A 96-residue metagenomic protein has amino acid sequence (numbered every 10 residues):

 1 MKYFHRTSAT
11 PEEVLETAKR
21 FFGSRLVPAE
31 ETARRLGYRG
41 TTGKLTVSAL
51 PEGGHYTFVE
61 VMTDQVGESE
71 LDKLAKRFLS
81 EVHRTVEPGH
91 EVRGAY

Functional and structural regions predicted by a protein language model:
M1-P28: Terminal, regulation- and interaction-focused segments at domain boundaries
K2, R35, V59-M62: Conserved short-loop catalytic and cofactor-binding motifs
A9, E13, E30, T46 (+1 more regions): Residues in flexible loops and secondary-structure boundaries
T17-A18, R34, V92: A general marker of short, structured functional hotspots
R20-F21, G37, R77: Intrinsic disorder/low-structure terminal segments
E30-Y38: Short, hydrophobic/aromatic-rich segments at coil-to-beta transitions
T41-Y96: Beta-strand/loop substructures that line and gate deep hydrophobic ligand-binding cavities in soluble
